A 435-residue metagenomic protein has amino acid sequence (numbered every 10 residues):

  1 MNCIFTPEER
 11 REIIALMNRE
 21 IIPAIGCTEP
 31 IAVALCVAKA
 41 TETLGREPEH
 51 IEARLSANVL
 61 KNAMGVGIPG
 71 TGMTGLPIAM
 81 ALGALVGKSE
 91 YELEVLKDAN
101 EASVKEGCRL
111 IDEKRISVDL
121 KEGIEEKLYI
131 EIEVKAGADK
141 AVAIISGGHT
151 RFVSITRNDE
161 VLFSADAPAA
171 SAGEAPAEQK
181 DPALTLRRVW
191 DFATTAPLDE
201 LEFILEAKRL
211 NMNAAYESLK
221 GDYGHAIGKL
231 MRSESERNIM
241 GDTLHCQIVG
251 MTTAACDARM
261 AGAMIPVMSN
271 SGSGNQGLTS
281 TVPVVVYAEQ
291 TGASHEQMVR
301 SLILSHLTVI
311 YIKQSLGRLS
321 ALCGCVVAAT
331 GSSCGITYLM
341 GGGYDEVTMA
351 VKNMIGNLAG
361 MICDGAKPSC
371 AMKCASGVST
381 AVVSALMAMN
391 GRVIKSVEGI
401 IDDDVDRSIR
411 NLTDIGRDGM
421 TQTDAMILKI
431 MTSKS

Functional and structural regions predicted by a protein language model:
N2-I14, G45-V59, T243-G262, S294-I312 (+1 more regions): Acidic-glycine-rich active-site phosphate/pyrophosphate-binding loop
F5, E9-R19, E90-E106, K114-V134 (+3 more regions): Functionally critical mobile loop/hinge segments
F5, E9-T43: N-terminal signal-anchor module of multipass membrane proteins
I13-P23, N58-V66, A258-S269, V309-L319 (+1 more regions): Glycine/charged-rich beta-loop-alpha catalytic/anionic-binding loops adjacent to active sites
P23-K39, I265-V282, G324-V327: Conserved phosphate/anionic-ligand binding catalytic regions in large, soluble enzymes, centered on
A34-E131: Early transmembrane hairpin of solute transport permeases
T41, Y287-R300, I310-S376, M389-S396: Hydrophobic alpha-helical bundle architecture
D112-G262, K429-S435: Signature of multi-pass transmembrane helix bundles
